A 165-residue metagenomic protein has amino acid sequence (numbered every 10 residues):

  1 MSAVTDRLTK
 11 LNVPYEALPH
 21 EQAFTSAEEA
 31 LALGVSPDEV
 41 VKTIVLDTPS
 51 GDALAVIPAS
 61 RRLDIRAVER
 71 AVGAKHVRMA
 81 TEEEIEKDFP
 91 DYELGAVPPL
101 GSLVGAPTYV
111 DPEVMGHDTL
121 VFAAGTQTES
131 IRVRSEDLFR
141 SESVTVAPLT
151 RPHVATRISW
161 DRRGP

Functional and structural regions predicted by a protein language model:
M1-P165: Extended, low-hydrophobicity, polar/charged segments
